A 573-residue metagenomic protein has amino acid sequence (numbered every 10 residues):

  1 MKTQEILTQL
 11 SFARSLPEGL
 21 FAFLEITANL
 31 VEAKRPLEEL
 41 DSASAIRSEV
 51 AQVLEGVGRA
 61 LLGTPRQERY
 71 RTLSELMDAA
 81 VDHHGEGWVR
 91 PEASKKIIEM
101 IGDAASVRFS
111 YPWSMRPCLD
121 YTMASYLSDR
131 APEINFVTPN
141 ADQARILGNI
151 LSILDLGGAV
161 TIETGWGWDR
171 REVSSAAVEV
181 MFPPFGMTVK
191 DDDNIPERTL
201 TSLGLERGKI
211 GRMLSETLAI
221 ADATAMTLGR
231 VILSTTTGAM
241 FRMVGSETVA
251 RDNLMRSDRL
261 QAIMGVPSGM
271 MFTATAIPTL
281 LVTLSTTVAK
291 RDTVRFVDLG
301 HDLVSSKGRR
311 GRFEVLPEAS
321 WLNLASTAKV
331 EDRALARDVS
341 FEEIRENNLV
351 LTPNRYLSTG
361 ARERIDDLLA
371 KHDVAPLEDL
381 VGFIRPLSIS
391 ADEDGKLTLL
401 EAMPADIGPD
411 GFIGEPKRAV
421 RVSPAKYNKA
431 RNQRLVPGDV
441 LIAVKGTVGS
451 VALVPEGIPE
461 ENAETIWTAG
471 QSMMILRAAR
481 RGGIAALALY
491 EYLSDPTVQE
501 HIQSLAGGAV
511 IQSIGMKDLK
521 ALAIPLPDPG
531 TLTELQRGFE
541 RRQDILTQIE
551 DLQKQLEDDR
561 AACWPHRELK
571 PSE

Functional and structural regions predicted by a protein language model:
M1-W88, P267-S268, V436, E573: Non-catalytic, mostly N-terminal accessory regions of nucleic-acid modification and defense proteins
A80-M181, G186, T237-G238: Conserved S-adenosyl-L-methionine
K209-T283: Conserved Class I SAM-dependent methyltransferase catalytic core
T273-D373: Flexible, glycine-/basic-rich loop-and-beta segments that form/coincide with the SAM-dependent methyltransferase
V282, N354, A463-M474, A506-E534: A short glycine-rich beta-alpha junction/loop motif
S326-L397, D528-E573: Non-catalytic DNA-recognition/assembly elements of restriction-modification systems
E378-A391, D406-P437: Sequence-specific dsDNA recognition surfaces
R431-Q433, P437-L493: A short beta-sheet element
